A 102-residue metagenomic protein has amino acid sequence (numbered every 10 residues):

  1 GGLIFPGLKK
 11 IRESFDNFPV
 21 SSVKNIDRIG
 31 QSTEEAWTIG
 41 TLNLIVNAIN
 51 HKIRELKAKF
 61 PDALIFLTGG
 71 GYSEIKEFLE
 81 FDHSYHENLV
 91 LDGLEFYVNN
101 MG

Functional and structural regions predicted by a protein language model:
G2-I39, N43, Y97, M101: Glycine-rich phosphate-binding loop plus the immediately following alpha-helix
P6, G69-Y72: Glycine-rich beta-alpha junction loops
F15, I49, L67, L94: Residue-level signal for inorganic ion chemistry
P19, I53, K57-F60, L79 (+2 more regions): Structural signal for hydrophobic packing residues in well-ordered secondary-structure cores of soluble enzyme domains
I26-L64, G71, D82-H83: Adenine-nucleotide phosphate-binding core of ATP-dependent small-molecule kinases
L42, H83-G102: Glycine-rich phosphate-binding/hydrolytic loop that grips phosphoryl groups
L67-G70, N88-L89: ATP/nucleoside-binding phosphotransfer catalytic cores, i.e., glycine-rich phosphate-binding loops
E74-F78: Short active-site-adjacent structural elements
